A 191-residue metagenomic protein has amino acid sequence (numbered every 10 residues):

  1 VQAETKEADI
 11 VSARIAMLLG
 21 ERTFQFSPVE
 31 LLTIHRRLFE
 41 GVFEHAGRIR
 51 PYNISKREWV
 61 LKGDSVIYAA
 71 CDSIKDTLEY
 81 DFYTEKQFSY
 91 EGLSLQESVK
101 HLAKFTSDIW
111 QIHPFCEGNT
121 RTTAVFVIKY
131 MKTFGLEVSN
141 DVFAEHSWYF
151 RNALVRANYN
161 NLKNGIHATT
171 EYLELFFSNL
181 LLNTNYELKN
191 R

Functional and structural regions predicted by a protein language model:
V1-R191: FIC/Doc superfamily catalytic core
